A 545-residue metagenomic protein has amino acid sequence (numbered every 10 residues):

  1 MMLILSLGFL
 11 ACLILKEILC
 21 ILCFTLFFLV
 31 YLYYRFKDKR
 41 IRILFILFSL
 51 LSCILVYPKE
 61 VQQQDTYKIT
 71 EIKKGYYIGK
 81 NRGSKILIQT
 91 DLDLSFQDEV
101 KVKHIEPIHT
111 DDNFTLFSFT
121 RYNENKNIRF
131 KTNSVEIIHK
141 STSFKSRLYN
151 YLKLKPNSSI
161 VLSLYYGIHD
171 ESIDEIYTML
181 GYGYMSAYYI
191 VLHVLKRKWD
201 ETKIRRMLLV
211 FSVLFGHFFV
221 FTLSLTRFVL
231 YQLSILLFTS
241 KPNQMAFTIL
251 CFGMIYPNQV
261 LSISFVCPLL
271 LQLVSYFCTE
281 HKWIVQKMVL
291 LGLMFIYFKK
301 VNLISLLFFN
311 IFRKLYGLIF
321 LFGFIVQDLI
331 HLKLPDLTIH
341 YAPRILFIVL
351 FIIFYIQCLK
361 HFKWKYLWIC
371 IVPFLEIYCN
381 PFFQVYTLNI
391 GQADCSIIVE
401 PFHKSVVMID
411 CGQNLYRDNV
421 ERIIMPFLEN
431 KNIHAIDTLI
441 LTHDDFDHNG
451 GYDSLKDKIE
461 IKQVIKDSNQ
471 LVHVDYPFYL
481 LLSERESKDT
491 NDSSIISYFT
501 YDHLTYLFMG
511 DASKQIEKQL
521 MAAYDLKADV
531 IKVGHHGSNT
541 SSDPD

Functional and structural regions predicted by a protein language model:
M1, L13-L19, D174-I190, H217-Q232 (+3 more regions): Membrane-interface micro-motifs in multi-pass membrane enzymes
M1-V61, N150, R206-L214, R227-F228 (+7 more regions): N-terminal leader/targeting segments
S6, F221-Y366, A512, K518-V530 (+1 more regions): Internal transmembrane alpha-helical bundles of multi-pass membrane proteins
L50-Q63, V372-Q384: Membrane-interface motif at the C-terminal end of an N-terminal transmembrane signal
S52-Y177, E421-E429, A435, N469 (+2 more regions): Membrane-interface helix/helix-cap signal primarily in integral membrane proteins
N125-Y231, L236, L480, T505-G510 (+3 more regions): Aromatic-rich juxtamembrane segments at the membrane interface
P257, H361-T438, N469-V530, S538-S541: Core dinuclear metal-dependent hydrolase active-site scaffold
H434, I440, D444-L471: Active-site HxH/HxHxD metal-binding segment of metal-dependent hydrolases
